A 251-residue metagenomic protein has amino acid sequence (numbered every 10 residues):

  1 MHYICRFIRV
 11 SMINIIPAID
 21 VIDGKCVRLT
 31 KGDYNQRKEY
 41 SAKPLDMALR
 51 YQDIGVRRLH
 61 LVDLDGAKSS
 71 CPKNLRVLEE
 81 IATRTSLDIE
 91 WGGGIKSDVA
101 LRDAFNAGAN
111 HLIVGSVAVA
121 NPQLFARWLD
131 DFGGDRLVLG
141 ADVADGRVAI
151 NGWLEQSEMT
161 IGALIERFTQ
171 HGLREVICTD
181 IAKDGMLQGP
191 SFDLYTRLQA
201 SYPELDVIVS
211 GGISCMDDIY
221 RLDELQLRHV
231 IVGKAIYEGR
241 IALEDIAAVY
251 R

Functional and structural regions predicted by a protein language model:
D20, Y51, L59, A104 (+4 more regions): Conserved, mostly hydrophobic/aromatic
K31-N35, N110-D184: Conserved anion-binding
G55, T85-L87, D103-L112, D131-L137 (+4 more regions): Glycine-enriched alpha-helix->loop->beta-strand junction motifs that scaffold or abut catalytic
R58-N74, T179-Q188: Glycine-rich, proline-tolerant flexible connector loops at the mouths of alpha/beta enzymes
C71-E90, R127-G140, G189-V209, S214: Alpha-helix-loop-beta-strand connector modules within alpha/beta enzyme cores
K73-W128: Glycine/small-residue-rich loop that forms an oxyanion/phosphate-binding "nest" at active or ligand-binding sites
I89-E90, K96-A107, Y195, Q199-Y202 (+1 more regions): Catalytic cores of alpha/beta
A107-L124, G212-I213, L227-L243: Glycine-rich phosphate-binding active-site loops on the catalytic face of alpha/beta enzymes
